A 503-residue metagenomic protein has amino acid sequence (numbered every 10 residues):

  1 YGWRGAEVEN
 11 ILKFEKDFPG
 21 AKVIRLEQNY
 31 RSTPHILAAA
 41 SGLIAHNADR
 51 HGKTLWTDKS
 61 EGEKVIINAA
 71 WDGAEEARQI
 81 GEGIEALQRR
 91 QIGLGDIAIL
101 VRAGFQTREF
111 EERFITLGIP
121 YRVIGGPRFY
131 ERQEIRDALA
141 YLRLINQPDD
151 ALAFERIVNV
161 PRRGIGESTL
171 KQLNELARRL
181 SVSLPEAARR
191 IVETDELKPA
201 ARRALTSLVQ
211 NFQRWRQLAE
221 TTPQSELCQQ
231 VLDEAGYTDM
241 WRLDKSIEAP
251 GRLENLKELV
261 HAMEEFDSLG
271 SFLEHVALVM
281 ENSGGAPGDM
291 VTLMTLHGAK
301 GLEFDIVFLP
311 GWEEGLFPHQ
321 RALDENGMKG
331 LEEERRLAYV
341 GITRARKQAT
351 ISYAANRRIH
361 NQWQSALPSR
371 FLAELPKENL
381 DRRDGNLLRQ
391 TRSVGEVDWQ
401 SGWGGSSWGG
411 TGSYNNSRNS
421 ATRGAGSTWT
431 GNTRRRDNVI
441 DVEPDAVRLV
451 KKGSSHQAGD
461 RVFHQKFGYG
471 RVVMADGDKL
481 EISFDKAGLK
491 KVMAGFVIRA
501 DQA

Functional and structural regions predicted by a protein language model:
Y1-K13, L26-S32, V231: Conserved helicase NTPase motor core
Y1-R4, I24, N68, N326-K329: Flexible beta-alpha connector loops of hexameric P-loop NTPases
G2, I11-L12, L37-A38, G42 (+2 more regions): Metal-dependent catalytic core segments for phosphate chemistry
P19-K22, Q28-P120, R143-Q147, R179 (+4 more regions): Helicase P-loop NTPase motor core
G93, T107-I119, R132, L139-D381 (+3 more regions): Conserved helicase C-terminal RecA-like lobe
G104, G125-R132: Conserved helicase motor
G118-R128, V492: Conserved RecA-like helicase motor-core motifs
L375-K466, R471-V473, G477, D485-A503: Acidic, low-complexity intrinsically disordered tails
